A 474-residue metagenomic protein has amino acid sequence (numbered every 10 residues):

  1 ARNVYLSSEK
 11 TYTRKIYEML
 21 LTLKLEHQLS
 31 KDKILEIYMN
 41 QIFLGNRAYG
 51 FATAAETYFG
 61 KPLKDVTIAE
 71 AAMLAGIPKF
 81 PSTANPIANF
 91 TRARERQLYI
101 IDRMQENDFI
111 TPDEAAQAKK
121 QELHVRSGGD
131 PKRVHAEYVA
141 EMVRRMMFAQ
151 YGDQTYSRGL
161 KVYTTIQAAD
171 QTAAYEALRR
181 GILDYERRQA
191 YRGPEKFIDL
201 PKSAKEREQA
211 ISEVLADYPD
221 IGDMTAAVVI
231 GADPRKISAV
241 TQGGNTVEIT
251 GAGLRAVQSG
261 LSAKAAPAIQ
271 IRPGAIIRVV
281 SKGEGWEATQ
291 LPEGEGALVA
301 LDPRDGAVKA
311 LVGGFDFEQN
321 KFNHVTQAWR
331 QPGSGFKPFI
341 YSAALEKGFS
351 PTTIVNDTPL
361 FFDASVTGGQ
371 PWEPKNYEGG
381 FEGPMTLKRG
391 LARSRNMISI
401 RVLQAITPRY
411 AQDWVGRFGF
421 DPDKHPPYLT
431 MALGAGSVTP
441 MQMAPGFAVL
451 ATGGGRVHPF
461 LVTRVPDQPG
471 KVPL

Functional and structural regions predicted by a protein language model:
A1-K10, K64, P131-H135, R304 (+3 more regions): Conserved catalytic neighborhood of penicillin-recognizing serine enzymes
A1-Q242, V402-A405, G416-R417, D421-P422 (+2 more regions): Non-catalytic, structured segments within soluble enzyme domains
E36, A116-K119, I354-L360, W414-G416 (+1 more regions): Beta-strand segments within the central parallel beta-sheet cores of soluble alpha/beta enzyme folds
M104, A174, P234, D305-G306 (+3 more regions): Active-site SXXK
E137-Q154, L160, G296-Q331, S342-A343 (+2 more regions): Active-site beta-strand/loop architecture of penicillin-binding DD-peptidases
T164, A168-Q171, Y175-A177, E206-A210 (+6 more regions): A penicillin-recognizing enzyme superfamily signal
S259-A268, L291-G296, Q319-F339, P351-T358 (+1 more regions): Short active-site loop at a secondary-structure junction that contains or immediately precedes the catalytic residue(s)
G369-P374, T407-P445: Mid-domain, small-residue-enriched loop/turn segments at the edges of structured enzyme/sensor domains
